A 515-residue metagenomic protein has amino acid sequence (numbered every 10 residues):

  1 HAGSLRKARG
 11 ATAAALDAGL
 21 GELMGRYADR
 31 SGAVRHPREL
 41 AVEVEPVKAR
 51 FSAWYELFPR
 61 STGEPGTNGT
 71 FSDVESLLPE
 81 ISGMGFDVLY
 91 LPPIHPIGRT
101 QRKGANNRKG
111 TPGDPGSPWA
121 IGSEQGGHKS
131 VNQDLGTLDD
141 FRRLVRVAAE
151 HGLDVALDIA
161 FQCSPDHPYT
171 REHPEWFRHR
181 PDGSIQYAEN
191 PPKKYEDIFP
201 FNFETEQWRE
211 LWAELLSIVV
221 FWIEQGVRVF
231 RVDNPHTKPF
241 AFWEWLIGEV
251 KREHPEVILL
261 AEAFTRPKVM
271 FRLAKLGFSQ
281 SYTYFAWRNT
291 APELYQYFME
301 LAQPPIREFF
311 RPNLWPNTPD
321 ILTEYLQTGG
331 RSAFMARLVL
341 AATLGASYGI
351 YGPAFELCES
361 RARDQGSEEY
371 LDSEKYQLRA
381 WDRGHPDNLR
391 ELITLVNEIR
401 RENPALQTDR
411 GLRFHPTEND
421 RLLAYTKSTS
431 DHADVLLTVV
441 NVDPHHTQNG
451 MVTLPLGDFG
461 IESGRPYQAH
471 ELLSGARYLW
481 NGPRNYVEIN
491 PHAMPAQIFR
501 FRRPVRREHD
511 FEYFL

Functional and structural regions predicted by a protein language model:
H1-D87, P96, A148, A274-G277 (+3 more regions): Carbohydrate-interacting/catalytic domains
P46, R50-L135, I198-L211: Active-site-adjacent substrate/metal-binding segments within catalytic domains of carbohydrate-active enzymes
L78-P92, F141-I159, W222: Conserved beta-strand->loop/alpha-helix structural units within folded catalytic cores of enzymes with alpha/beta
P93-A105, I159-W176: Aromatic-lined carbohydrate-binding surfaces of glycoside hydrolases
G98, N106-R108, E172-H173, I247-E249 (+2 more regions): Glycine-rich, phosphate-binding/catalytic loops in enzymes
P118-R146, E150-L153, C163-E391, L395 (+4 more regions): Alpha-amylase-like alpha-glycosidases and glucanotransferases acting on alpha-linked glucans and related
I159, A263, T318, V442 (+1 more regions): Residues immediately flanking
